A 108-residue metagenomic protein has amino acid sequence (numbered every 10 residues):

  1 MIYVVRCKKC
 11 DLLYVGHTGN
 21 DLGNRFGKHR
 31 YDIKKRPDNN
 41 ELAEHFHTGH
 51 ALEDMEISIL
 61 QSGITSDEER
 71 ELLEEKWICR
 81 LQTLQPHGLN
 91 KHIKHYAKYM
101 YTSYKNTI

Functional and structural regions predicted by a protein language model:
M1-R6, L12-N20, R70: GIY-YIG nuclease signature motif recognition
M1-V4, K8, E44, H50-L52 (+1 more regions): Charge-rich, intrinsically disordered regulatory segments
R6-C10, H29, E75: Functionally engaged cysteine thiol sites
D11-Y14, L22-R25, T65-E68, C79: Eukaryotic short linear interaction motifs
G19-T65: Conserved short loop/helix modules at catalytic or binding sites in compact beta-alpha or helix-hairpin-helix contexts
H47, E74-E75, Y101: Long C-terminal interaction/binding lobes of large macromolecular proteins
I78-P86: Short arginine-rich
K91-I108: C-terminal domain-tail junction helix/linker
